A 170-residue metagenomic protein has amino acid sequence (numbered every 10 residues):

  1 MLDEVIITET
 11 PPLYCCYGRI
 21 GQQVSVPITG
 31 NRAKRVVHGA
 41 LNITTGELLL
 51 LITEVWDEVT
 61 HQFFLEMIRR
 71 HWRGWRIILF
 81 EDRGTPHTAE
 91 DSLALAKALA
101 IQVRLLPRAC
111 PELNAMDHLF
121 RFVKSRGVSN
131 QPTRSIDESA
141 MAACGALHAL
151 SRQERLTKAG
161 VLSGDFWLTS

Functional and structural regions predicted by a protein language model:
M1-S170: Short functional hotspots at interaction and active-site rims
